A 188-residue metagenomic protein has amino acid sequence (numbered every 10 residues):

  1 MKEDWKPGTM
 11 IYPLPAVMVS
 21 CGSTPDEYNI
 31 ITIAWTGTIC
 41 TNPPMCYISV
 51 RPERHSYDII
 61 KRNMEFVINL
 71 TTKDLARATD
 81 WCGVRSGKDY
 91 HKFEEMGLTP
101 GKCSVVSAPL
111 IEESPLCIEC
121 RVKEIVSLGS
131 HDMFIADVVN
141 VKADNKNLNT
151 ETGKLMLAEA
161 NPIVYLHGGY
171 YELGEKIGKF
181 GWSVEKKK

Functional and structural regions predicted by a protein language model:
M1-K188: Basic, polyanion-binding surface patches
